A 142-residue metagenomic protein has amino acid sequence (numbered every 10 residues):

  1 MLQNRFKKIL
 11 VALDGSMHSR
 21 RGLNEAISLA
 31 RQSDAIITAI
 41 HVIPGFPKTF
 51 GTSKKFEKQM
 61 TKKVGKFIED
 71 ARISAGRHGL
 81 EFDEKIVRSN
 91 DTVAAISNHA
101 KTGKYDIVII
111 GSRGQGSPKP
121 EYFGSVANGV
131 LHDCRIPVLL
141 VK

Functional and structural regions predicted by a protein language model:
M1-N4, G76-V108: Structural beta-alpha unit
L2-T52, S74-H78, D83: Small/aliphatic-rich secondary-structure junction motif
H41-V42, G111-R113, K142: Short secondary-structure boundary segments
K54-K58, K101-G103, V126-A127: Short, hinge-like loop/turn segments at secondary-structure boundaries
F56-K66: A short acidic, glycine-rich active-site loop that binds or catalyzes chemistry on phosphate/adenosine moieties
V108-D133: Glycine-rich, Arg-bearing micro-motifs that act as flexible, cationic patches
I136-K142: Short, flexible loop segments at boundaries between secondary-structure elements
